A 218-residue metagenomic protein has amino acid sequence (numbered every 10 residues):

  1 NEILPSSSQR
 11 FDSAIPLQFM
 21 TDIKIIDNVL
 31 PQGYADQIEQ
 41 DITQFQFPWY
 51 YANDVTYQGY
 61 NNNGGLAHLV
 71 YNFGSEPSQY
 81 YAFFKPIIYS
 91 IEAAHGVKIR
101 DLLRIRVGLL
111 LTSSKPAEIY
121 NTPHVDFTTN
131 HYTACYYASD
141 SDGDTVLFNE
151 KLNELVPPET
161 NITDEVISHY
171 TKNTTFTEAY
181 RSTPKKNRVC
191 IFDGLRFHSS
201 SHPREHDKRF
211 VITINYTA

Functional and structural regions predicted by a protein language model:
N1-E2, N62, I105, D207: Generic cytosolic/nucleocytoplasmic N-terminal low-complexity/intrinsically disordered segments
N1-E2, S6-I15: Short, positively charged low-complexity motifs
I3, P16-M20, L155: Intrinsically disordered, compositionally biased terminal peptides
P5, T21-I25, I105-V107, H198: Generic structural motif
R10-F11, F19, V125: Positively charged, low-complexity intrinsically disordered regions
P16-I99: Non-heme Fe(II)/2-oxoglutarate
Y81-A218: Catalytic core of non-heme Fe(II) oxygenases with the double-stranded beta-helix
